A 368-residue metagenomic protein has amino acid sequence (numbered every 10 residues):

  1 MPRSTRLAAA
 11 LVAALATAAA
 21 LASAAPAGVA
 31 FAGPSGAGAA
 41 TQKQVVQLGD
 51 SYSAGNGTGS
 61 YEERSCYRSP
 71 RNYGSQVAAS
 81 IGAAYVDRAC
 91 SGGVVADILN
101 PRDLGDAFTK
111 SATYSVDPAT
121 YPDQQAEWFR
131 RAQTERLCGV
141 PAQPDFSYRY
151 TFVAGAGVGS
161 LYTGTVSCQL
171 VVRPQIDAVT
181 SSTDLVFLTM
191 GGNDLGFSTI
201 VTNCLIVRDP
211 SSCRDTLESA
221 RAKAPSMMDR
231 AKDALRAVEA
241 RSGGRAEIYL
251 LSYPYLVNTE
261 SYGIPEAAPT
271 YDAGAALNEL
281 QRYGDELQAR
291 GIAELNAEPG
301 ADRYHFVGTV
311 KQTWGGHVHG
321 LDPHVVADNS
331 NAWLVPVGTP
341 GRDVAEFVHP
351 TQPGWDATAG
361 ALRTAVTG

Functional and structural regions predicted by a protein language model:
M1-S35: Secretory targeting and sorting signals
G33-Q44, C168-L188, K232-R245, R363: Short amphipathic alpha-helices and their capping/turn segments at secondary-structure boundaries
G38-Y121, A126-E127, L205-V207: Serine-esterase "nucleophile elbow" of acetyl-processing enzymes
Q44-N56, A84-A89, D184-T189, D194-G196 (+4 more regions): Structural recognition of the beta-strand scaffold that forms the well-ordered cores of secreted hydrolase catalytic
A79-A83, S182, D229-I248, L280-G308: A structural motif corresponding to the C-terminal end of an alpha-helix and its immediate exit/capping segment
A107-R221, Y255-G263: Oxyanion-hole/transition-state-stabilizing segment in secreted/luminal serine hydrolases and related acyltransferases
I176, A224-M228, K232, Q352-R363: Short, amphipathic alpha-helical "lid/cap" segments that border enzyme active or binding sites
P254-G368: Catalytic His-Asp segment of secreted/periplasmic serine-dependent ester chemistry enzymes
